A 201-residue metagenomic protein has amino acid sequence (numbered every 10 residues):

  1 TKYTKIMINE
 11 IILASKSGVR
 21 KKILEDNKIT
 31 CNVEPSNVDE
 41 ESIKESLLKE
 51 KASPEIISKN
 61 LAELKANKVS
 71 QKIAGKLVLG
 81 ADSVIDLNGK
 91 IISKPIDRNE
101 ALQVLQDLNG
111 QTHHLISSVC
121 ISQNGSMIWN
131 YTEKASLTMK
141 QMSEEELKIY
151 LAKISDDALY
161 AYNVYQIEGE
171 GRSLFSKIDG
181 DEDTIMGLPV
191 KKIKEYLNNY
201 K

Functional and structural regions predicted by a protein language model:
Y3-L77, I91, E145, I149-A152 (+2 more regions): N-terminal polybasic phosphate/anion-binding patch
M7-I29, A101, Q111, K134-K201: GST superfamily/GST-like fold recognition
S58-K59, L105, D183-M186: Amphipathic, non-transmembrane alpha-helical scaffold segments
G80: Generic enzyme active-site microenvironment
S83-H113, M139: Active-site-adjacent loop/tail segments of enzyme domains
D86, C120-Q123, S176-K177: Short beta-strand-to-turn element immediately C-terminal to the catalytic PLP-Schiff-base lysine in fold type I
G89-K90, N124-S126, Q141-M142: Short loop segments at secondary-structure junctions
V104-Q106, S117-N130, K134-A135: Anionic-ligand binding region
